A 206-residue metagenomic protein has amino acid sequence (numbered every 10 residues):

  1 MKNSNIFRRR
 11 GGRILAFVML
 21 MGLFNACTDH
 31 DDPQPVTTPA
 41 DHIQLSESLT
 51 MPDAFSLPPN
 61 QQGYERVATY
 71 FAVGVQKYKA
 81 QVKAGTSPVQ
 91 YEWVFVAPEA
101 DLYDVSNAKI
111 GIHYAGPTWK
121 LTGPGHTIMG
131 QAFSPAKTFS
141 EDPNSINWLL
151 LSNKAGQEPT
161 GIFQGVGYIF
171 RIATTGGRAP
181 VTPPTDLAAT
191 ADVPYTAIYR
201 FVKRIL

Functional and structural regions predicted by a protein language model:
K2-I14: Bacterial N-terminal signal peptides that target proteins for export
S4-F7, M21, G74: A generic "functional-site adjacency" signal
L15-L20: Sec-dependent N-terminal signal peptides
G22-A26: C-terminal motif of bacterial Sec signal peptides marking the signal peptidase cleavage site
T28-D31: Bacterial signal peptide processing site
Q34-V75, A84-L206: Primary mode marks residue(s) on the alpha4-beta5-alpha5 output face of response regulator receiver
